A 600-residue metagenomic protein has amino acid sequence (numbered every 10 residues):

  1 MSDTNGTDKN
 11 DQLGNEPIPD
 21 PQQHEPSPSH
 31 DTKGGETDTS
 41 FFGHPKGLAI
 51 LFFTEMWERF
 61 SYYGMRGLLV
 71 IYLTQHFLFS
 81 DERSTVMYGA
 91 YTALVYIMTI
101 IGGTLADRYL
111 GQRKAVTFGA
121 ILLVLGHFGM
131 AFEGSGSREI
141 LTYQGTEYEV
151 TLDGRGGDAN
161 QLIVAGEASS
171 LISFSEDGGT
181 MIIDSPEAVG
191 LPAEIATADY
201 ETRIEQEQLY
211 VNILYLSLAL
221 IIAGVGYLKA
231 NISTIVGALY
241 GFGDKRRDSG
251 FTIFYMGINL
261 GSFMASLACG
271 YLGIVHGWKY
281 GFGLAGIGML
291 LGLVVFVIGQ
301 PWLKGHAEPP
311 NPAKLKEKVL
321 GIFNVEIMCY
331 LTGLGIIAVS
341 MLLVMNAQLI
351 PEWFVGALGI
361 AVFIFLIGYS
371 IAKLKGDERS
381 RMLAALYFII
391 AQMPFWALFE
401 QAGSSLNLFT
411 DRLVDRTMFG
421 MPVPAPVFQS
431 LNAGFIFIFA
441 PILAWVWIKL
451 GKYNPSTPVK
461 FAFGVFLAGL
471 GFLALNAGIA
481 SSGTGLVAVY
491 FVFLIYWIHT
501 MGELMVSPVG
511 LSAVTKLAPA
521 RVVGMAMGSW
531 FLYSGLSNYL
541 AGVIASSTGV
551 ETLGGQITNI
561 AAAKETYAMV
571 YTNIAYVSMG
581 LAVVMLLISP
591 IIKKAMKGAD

Functional and structural regions predicted by a protein language model:
S2-H44, T146-S175, G179-M181, Y200-E205 (+7 more regions): Intracellular loop-helix junctions on the cytosolic face of multi-pass helical membrane proteins
S40-Q75, A219-L220, R381-S405, Q429-S430 (+2 more regions): Pair of pore-lining "gating" transmembrane helices in MFS-fold secondary transporters
M56, L141-D153, P192, A196-E201 (+3 more regions): Hydrophobic core of transmembrane alpha-helices in multi-pass small-molecule transporters, especially MFS/SLC-type
G67-T85, G237, A402-P426: Short amphipathic helix-loop junctions that connect adjacent transmembrane helices in Major Facilitator Superfamily/SLC
Y91-T99, R246-I274, G281-F296, G333-L334 (+2 more regions): Glycine-rich segments within core transmembrane alpha-helices of 12-TM secondary carriers
V95-T99, I298, A357-S370, M421-Y453 (+1 more regions): Transmembrane alpha-helices of Major Facilitator/SLC transporters
R108-I121, E378, I448-F466, L486: Cytoplasmic membrane-interface "Motif A"-like loop-to-helix N-cap segments of 12-TM Major Facilitator Superfamily
I121-G145, E149-D153, G157-Q208, F463-T484: C-terminal ends and interior cores of transmembrane alpha-helices in multi-pass membrane transporters/permeases
